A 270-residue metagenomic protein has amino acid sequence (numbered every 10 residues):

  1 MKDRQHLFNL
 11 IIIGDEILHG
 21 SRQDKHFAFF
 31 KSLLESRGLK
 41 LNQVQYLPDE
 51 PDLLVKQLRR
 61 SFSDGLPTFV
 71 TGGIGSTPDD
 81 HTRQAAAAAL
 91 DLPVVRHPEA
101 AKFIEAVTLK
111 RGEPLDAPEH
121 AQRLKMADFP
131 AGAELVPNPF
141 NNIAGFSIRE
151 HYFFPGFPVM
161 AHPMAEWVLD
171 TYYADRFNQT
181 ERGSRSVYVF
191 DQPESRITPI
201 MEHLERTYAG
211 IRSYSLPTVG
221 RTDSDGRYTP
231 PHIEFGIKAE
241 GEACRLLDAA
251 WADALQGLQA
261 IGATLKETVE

Functional and structural regions predicted by a protein language model:
K2-D3, A121-Q122, M126-F129, P137-F140 (+3 more regions): Solvent-exposed alpha-helices and their adjacent loops that cap or buttress functional pockets in soluble metabolic
K2-V44, D49, R245-D248: Glycine-rich phosphate/diphosphate-binding loop of Rossmann-like nucleotide-binding domains
I13-D15, V70-P78, P155-G156, K238-E240: Glycine-rich beta-strand-to-loop/alpha-helix junction loops that act as flexible
A28-A89, L109: N-terminal small/polar loop signature for handling phosphorylated ligands or for N-terminal nucleophile
Y46-D49, E99, L124, Q192: Short beta->alpha linker loops
L53-K56, H81-R176: Proline/glycine-rich low-complexity loops and linkers
E150-G257: An accessory alpha-helical subdomain
Q256-E270: Conserved short beta-strand edge segments in small beta-sheet-based binding/regulatory domains
